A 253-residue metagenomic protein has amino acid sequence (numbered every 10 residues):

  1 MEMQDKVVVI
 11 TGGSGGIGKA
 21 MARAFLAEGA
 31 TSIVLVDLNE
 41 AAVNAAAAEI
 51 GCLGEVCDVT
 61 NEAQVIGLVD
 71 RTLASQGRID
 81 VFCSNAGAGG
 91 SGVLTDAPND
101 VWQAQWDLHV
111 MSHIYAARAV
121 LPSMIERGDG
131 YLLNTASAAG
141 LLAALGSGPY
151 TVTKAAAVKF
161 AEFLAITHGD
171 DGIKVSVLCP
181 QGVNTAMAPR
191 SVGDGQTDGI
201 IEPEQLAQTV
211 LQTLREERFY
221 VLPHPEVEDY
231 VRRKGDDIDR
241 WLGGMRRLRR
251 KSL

Functional and structural regions predicted by a protein language model:
S14-G15: Conserved glycine-rich cofactor-binding loop
E28, L142, F163-I173: Active-site-adjacent segment of SDR/Rossmann-fold oxidoreductases
A41, C57-G67, N99: The beta1-alpha1 cofactor-binding region of Rossmann-like NAD(H)/NADP(H)-dependent oxidoreductases
V93-L94, P98-W106: Substrate-binding pocket helix/loop in short-chain dehydrogenase/reductase
A117, T153: Active-site helix of classical SDR
S137: Residue(s) in the substrate-gating loop at a strand-loop-helix junction that position the organic substrate next
V177, T185, G193-Y230: C-terminal helical subdomain
